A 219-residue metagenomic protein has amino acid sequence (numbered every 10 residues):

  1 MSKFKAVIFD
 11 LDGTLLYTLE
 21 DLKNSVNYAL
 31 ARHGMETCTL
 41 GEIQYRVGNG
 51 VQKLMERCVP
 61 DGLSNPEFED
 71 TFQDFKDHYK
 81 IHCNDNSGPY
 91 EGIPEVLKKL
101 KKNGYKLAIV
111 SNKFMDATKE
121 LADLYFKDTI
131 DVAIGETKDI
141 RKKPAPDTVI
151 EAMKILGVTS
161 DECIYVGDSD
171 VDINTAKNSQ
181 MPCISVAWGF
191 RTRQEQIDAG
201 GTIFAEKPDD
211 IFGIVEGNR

Functional and structural regions predicted by a protein language model:
M1-Y45, E56: Active-site neighborhood of HAD-like aspartate-dependent phosphohydrolases
A31-H33, T37, L54-G62, N86 (+6 more regions): Substrate-recognition/cap helix-loop segment adjacent to the acidic, metal-dependent catalytic center of Asp-based
R46, G50, G88-G92, K113 (+3 more regions): Short beta->alpha linker loops
G48-I81, K98-K99: A metal-dependent, Asp-based hydrolase signature
F126-A133, Q196-F212: Structural recognition of alpha->loop->beta junctions
I164-A205: Acidic, Mg2+-coordinating phosphoryl-transfer loop and its flanking beta/alpha structural elements, shared across
I211-R219: Short amphipathic alpha-helix with an adjacent loop that forms part of the alpha/beta core around
